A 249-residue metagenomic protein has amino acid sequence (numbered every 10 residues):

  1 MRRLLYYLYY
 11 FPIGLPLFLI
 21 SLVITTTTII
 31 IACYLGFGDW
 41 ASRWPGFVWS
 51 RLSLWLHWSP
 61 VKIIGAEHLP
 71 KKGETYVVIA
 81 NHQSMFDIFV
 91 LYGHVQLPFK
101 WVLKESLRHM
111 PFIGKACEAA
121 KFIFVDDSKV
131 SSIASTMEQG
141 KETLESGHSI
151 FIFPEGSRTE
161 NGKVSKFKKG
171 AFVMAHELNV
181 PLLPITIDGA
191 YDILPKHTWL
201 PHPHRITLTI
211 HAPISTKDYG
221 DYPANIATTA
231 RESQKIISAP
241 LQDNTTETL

Functional and structural regions predicted by a protein language model:
M1-C33, W44, L69, A227-L249: Membrane-interfacial terminal anchoring regions of lipid-handling membrane enzymes
L4, A134-L249: Non-catalytic C-terminal accessory region of glycerolipid acyltransferases and related lyso-lipid remodeling enzymes
L22-F47, W55-W58, K71-V130: Catalytic core of membrane glycerolipid acyltransferases/transacylases, capturing the structured, soluble-facing
H57-I64, I133-A134, A190-D192: Short gly/ser/thr-rich secondary-structure transition/capping motifs
I63, V78, W101-V102, L208-I210: Generic preference for hydrophobic
E67-K71, L200-P201: A short beta-turn/loop motif at secondary-structure boundaries
P70-G73, L144-S146: Glycine-rich phosphate-binding loop signature in dinucleotide/nucleotide-binding domains
